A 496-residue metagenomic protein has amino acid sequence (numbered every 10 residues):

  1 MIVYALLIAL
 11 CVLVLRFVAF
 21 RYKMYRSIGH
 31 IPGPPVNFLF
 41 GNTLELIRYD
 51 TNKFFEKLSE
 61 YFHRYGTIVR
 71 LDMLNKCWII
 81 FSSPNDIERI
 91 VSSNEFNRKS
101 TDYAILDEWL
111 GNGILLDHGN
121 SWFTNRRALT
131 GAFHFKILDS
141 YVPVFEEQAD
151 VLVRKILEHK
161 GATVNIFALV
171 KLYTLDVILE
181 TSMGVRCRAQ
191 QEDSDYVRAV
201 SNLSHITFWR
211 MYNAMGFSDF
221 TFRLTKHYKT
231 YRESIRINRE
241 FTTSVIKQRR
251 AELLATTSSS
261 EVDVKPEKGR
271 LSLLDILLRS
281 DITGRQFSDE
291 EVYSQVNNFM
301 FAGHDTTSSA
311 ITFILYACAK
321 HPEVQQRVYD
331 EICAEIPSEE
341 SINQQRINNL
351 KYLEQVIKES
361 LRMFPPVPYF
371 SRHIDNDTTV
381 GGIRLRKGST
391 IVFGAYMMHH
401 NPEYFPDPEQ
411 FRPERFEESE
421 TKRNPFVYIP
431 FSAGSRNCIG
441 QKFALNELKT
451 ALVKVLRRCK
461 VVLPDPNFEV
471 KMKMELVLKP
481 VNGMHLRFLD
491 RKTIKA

Functional and structural regions predicted by a protein language model:
M1-L13, D72-I79, K136-E147, L157-E180 (+7 more regions): Cytochrome P450
I2-N112, H118-N120, T124, D139-K155 (+4 more regions): N-terminal membrane-proximal hinge/A-helix region immediately C-terminal to the signal-anchor transmembrane segment
L44, H134-K136, G161, L175 (+5 more regions): Conserved cytochrome P450 catalytic core segment spanning the I/J/K helices
L44-G66, I237-E240, S244, Q248 (+3 more regions): Conserved cytochrome P450 K-helix E-x-x-R motif and the immediately C-terminal K′/meander segment
G131, N297, A302, G381 (+2 more regions): Cytochrome P450 heme-thiolate "Cys pocket" and heme-binding signature region
T174, I178, S234, N238-T242 (+6 more regions): Central I-helix of cytochrome P450 enzymes
P322-V324, N424, Q441-K479: Cytochrome P450 heme-binding "Cys pocket" and the immediately downstream C-terminal segment
F393-E420: Conserved cytochrome P450 K-helix/beta-meander segment immediately N-terminal to the heme-binding cysteine loop
